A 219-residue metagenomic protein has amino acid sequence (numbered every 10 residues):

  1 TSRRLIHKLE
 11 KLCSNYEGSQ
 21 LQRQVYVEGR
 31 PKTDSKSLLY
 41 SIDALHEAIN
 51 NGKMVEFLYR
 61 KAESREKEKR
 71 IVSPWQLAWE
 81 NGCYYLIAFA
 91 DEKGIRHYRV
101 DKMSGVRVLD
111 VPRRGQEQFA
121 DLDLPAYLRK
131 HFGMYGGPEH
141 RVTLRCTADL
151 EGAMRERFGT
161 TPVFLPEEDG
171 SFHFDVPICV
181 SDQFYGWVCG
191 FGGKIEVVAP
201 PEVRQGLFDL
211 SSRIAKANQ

Functional and structural regions predicted by a protein language model:
T1-R60: Bulky hydrophobic/aromatic content
L38, D43-A90, G94-R96: Loop-centered beta-sheet repeat module
K69-I71, H97-V100, G105, R141-T143 (+1 more regions): Well-ordered beta-strand positions in beta-sheet-rich domains
G82-C83, D101, D169-F172: Beta-strand-connecting loop/turn residues
E92-P125: Flexible linker/loop signature enriched in Pro/Ser/Thr and Pro/Gly
L124-Q219: Polybasic (Lys/Arg-rich)
